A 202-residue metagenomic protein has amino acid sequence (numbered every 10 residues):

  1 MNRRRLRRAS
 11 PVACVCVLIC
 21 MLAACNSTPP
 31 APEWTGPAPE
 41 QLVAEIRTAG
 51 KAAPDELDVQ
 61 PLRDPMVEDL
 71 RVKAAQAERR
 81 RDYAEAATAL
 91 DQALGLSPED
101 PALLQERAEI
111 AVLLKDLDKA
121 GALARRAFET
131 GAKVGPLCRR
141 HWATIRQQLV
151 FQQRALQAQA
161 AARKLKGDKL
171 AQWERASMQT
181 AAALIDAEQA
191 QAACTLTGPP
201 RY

Functional and structural regions predicted by a protein language model:
I19-E45: Bacterial Sec signal peptide processing site at the extreme N-terminus
P32, W142-Y202: Terminal, low-structured helical/coil segments at or just beyond the last alpha-helical repeat
Q60-T88: Alpha-helical segment of the N-proximal tetratricopeptide repeat
